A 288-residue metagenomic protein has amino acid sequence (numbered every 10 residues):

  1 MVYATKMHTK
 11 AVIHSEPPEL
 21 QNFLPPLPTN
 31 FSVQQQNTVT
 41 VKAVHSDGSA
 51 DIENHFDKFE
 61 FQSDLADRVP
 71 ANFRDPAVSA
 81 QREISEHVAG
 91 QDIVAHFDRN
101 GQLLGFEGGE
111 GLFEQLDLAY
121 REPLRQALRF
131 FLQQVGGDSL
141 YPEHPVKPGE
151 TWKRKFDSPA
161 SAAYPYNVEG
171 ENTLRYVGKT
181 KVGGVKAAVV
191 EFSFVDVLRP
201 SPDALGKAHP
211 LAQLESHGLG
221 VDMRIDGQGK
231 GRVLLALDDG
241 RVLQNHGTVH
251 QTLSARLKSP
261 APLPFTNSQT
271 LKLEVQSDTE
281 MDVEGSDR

Functional and structural regions predicted by a protein language model:
M1-R288: Signature of exported/secreted
